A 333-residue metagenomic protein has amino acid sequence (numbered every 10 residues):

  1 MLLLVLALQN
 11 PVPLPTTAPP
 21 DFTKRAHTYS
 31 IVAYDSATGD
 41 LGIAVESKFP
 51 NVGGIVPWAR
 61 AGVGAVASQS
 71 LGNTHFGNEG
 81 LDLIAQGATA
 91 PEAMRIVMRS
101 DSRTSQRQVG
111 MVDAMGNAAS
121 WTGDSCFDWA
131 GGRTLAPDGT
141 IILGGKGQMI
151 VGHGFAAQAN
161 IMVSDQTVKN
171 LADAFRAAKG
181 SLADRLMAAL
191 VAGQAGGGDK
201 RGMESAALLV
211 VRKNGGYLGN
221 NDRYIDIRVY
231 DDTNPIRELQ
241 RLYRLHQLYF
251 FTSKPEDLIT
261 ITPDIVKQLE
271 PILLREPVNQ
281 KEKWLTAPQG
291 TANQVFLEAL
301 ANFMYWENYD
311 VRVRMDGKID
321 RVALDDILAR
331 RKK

Functional and structural regions predicted by a protein language model:
M1-N10: Bacterial N-terminal signal peptides
L3-L4, P50-N51, G216-Y217: Flexible loop/turn segments at secondary-structure boundaries
P11-D199, D231-T260, K283-P288, D310-R314: Alpha/propeptide regions of enzymes that mature by internal proteolysis
L190-Q194, R212, P277, M304-E307: Short leucine-rich amphipathic alpha-helical surface patches
D199-S205: Charged, low-complexity intrinsically disordered segments
S205-F250: ATP/nucleoside-binding phosphotransfer catalytic cores, i.e., glycine-rich phosphate-binding loops
L258-K332: Short acidic, glycine/serine/threonine-rich helix-capping segments at coil-helix boundaries
